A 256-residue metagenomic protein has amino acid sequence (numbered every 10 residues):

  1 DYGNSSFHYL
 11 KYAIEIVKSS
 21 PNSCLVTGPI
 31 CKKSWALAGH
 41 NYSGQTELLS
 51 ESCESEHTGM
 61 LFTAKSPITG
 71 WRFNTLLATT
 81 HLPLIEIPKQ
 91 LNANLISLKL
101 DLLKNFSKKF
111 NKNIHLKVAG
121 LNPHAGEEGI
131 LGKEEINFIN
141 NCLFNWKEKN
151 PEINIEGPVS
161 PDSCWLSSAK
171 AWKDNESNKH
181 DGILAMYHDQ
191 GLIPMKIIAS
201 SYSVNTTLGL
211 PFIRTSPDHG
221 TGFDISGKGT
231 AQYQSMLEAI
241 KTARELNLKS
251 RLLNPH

Functional and structural regions predicted by a protein language model:
D1-H256: Anion-binding alpha/beta catalytic cores of soluble intermediary-metabolism enzymes, centered on
